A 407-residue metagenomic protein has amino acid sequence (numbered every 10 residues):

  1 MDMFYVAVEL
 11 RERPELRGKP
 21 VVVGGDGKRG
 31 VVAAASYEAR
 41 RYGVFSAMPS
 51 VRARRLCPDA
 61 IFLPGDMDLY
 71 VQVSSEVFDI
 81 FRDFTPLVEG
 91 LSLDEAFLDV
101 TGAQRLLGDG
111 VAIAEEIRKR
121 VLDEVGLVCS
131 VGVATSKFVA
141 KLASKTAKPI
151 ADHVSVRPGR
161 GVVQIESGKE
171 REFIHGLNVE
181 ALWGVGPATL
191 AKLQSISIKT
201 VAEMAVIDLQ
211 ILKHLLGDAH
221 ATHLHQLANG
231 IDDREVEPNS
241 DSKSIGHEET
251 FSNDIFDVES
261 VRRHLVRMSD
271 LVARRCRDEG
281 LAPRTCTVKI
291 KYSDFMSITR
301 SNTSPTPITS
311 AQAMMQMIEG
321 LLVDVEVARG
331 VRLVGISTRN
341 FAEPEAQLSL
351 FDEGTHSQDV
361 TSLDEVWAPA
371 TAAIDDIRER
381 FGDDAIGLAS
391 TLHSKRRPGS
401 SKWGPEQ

Functional and structural regions predicted by a protein language model:
M1-H223, N229, V236, R274 (+1 more regions): Gly/Gly-Pro- and Ser/Thr-rich, intrinsically disordered tail segments characteristic of DNA damage-repair and tolerance
K19, C129, R284-C286, V334 (+1 more regions): Change "...and in nucleic-acid phosphodiester-cleaving endonucleases..." to "...and in nucleic-acid processing enzymes
G27-G30, S293-S297, F341-P344: Short, charged/polar surface micro-motifs in flexible loops or helix N-caps
I61-F62, M296-S301, A346: Short small-residue beta-strand/loop micro-motif enriched in glycine and branched aliphatics
A134-F138, Q226-N229, A282-S293, V331-A342 (+1 more regions): A glycine-rich phosphate-binding loop feature that marks nucleotide/adenosyl-phosphate handling sites
A181, P187-V331: DNA-contacting surface of Y-family translesion DNA polymerases
I308-E379: C-terminal hydrophobic structural anchor segments that stabilize assembly/packing rather than catalytic chemistry
